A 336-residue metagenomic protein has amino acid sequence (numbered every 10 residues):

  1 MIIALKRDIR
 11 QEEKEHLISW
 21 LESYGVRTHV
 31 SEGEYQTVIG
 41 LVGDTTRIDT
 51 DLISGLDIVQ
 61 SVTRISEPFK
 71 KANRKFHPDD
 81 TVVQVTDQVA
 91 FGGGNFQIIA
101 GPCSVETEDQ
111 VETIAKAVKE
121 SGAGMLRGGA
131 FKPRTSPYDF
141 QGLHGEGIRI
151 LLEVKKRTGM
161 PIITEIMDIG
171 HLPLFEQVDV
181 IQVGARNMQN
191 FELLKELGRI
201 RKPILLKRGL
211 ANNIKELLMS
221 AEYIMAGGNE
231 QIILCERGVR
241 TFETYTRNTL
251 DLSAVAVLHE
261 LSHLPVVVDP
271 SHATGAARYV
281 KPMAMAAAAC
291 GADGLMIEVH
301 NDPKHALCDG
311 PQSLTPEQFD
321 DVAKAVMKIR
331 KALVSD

Functional and structural regions predicted by a protein language model:
M1-I98: Non-catalytic terminal accessory/regulatory regions of metabolic enzymes
K6, L143, G159-G170, D179-E192 (+3 more regions): Catalytic beta/alpha-barrel core
D80-C103, R134-P137, H259-V268: N-terminal small/glycine-rich loop or linker at the start of catalytic domains across soluble metabolic enzymes
F96-T113, P137-Q141, P161-E165, G184-R186 (+2 more regions): Active-site mouth loops of central-metabolism enzymes
Q97-P102, G124-G128, I162-T164, I181-V183 (+4 more regions): Hydrophobic faces of well-ordered beta-strands that scaffold small-molecule active sites in alpha/beta enzyme cores
R127-G145, N301-S313: Glycine-rich, proline-tolerant flexible connector loops at the mouths of alpha/beta enzymes
F140-T164, E196-P203, L252-V266, Q312-V334: Alpha-helix-loop-beta-strand connector modules within alpha/beta enzyme cores
I200-V299: Catalytic alpha/beta core domains of metabolic enzymes, predominantly
